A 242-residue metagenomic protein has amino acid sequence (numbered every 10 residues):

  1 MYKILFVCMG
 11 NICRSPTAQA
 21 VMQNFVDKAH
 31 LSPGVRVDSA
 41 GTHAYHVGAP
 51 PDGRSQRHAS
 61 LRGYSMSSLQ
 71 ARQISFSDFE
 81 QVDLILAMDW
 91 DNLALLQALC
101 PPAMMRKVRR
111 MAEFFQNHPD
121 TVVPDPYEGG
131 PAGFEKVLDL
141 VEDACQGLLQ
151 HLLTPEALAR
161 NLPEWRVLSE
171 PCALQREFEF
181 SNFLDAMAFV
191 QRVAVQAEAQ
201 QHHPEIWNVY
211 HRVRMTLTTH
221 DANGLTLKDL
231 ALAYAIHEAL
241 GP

Functional and structural regions predicted by a protein language model:
M1-Q81: Conserved active-site segments centered on acidic
S15, M88-D89: Replace "coordinates the UDP/GDP/TDP-sugar" with "coordinates nucleotide-activated sugar donors
M66-S67, A194-P204, G241-P242: Short arginine-rich
L84, W90-L153: Phosphate-binding/catalytic loops
A87-M88, L227: Short beta-strand scaffold positions
T154-S169: Short acidic N-proximal helix/loop "leader" segments that mark the beginning of a domain or an inter-domain linker
A173-S181: Short, well-ordered beta-strand elements within core beta-sheets of diverse protein domains
T216-A239: C-terminal structural segments of small proteins and small subunits
